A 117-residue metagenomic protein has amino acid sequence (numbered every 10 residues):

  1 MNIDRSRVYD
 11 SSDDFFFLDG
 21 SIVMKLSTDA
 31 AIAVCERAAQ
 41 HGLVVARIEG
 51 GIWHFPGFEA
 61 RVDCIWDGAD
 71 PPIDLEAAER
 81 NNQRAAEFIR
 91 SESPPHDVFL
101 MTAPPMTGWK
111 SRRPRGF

Functional and structural regions predicted by a protein language model:
M1, E49, A60, R112-R115: Charge-rich alpha-helical segments
M1-K25: Long, contiguous N-terminal structural blocks used for assembly/anchoring
S6-R7, D29-H41, E79-Q83, E87 (+1 more regions): Polar/charged alpha-helical tracts
M24-D67: Amphipathic alpha-helical interaction modules
E79-F117: Amphipathic alpha-helical binding modules
